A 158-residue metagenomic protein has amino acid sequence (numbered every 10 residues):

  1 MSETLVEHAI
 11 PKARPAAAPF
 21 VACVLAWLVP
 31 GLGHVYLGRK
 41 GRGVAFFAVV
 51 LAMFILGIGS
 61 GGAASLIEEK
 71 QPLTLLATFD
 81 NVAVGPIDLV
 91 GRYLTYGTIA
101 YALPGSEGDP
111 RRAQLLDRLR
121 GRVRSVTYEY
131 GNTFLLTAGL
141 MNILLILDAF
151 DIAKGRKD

Functional and structural regions predicted by a protein language model:
S2-C23, F46-D158: Transmembrane helix recognition focused on a "late"/terminal membrane span
A26-G31: Hydrophobic, membrane-inserted alpha-helices
G33-V35: Hydrophobic alpha-helical transmembrane segments
R39-F46: Alpha-helical transmembrane segments and their helix-start/interface "positive-inside/aromatic belt" motifs in integral
